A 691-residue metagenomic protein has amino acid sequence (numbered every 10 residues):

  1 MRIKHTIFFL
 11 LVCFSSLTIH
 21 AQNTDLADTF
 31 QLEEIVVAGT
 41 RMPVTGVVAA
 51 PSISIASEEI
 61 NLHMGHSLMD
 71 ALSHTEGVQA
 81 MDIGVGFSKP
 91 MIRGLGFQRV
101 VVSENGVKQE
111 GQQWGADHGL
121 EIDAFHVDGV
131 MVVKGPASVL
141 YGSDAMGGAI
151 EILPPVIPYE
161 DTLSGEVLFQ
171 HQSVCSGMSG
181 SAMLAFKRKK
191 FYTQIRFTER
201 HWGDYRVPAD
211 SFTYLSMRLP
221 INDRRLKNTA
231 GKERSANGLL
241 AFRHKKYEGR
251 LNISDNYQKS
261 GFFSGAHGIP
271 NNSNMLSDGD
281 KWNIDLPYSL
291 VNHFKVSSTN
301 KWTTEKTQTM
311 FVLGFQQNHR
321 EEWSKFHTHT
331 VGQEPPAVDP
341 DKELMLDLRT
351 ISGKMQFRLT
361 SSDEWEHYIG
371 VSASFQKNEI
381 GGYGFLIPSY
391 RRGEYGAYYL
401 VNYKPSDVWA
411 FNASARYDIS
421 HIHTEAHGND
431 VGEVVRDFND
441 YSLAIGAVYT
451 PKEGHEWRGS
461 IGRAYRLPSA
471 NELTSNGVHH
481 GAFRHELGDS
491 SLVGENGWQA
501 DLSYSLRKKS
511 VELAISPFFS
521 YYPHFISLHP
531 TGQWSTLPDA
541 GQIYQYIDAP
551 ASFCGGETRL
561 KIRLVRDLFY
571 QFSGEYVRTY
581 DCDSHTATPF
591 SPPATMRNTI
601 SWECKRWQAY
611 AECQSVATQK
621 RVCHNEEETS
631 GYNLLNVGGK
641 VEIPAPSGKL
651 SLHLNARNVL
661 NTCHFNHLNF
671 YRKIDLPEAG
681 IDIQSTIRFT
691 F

Functional and structural regions predicted by a protein language model:
K108-K134: Short acidic/polar hinge/loop motifs at secondary-structure boundaries that mediate gating or recognition
G111-Q113, H126-D128, V139-D210, P220 (+2 more regions): Outer-membrane beta-barrel translocator/receptor signature
C175-H201, Y214-F263, S298, T303-T304 (+4 more regions): Transmembrane beta-barrel wall of Gram-negative outer-membrane proteins
W202-P208, Y465, Y521-H524, L528 (+2 more regions): C-terminal beta-signal and adjacent terminal beta-strands/loops of Gram-negative outer-membrane beta-barrel proteins
K227-E233, K246-E305, T309, Q317-R349 (+4 more regions): Flexible loop and strand-edge segments within Gram-negative outer membrane beta-barrel domains
P340-F357, L487-V493, Q499, S505-K508 (+3 more regions): Outer membrane beta-barrel strand-and-loop segments of large Gram-negative receptors, especially TonB-dependent
S362-Q376, I380-Y522, R563-D567, Q571-E575 (+1 more regions): Structural signature of Gram-negative outer-membrane beta-barrels, strongest in the C-terminal barrel of TonB-dependent
P517-Y522, S535, D539-R621: Gram-negative outer-membrane beta-barrel transporters
